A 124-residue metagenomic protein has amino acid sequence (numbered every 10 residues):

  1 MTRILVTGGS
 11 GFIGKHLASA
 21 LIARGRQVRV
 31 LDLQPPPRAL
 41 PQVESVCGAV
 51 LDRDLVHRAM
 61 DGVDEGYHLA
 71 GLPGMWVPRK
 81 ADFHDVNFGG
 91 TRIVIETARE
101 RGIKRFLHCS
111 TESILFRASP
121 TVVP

Functional and structural regions predicted by a protein language model:
R3, Q27, K104-R105: Residues at the starts of beta-strands that form the adenosine-phosphate
I4-R24: N-terminal Rossmann NAD(P)H-binding glycine-rich loop of SDR-like oxidoreductase domains
T7, L31, G66-A70, F106-E112: SDR active-site strand-loop-helix element
R26-P37: Conserved glycine-rich Rossmann-like NAD(P)H-binding loop of the short-chain dehydrogenase/reductase
P37, V50-V86, T97, I114-R117: NAD(P)H-binding glycine-rich loop region in Rossmannoid oxidoreductase-like domains and their noncatalytic homologs
Q42-D52: Rossmann-fold cofactor-recognition segment
I93-P124: Conserved Rossmann-fold NAD(P)-dependent oxidoreductase catalytic core, especially the SDR/UDP-sugar
